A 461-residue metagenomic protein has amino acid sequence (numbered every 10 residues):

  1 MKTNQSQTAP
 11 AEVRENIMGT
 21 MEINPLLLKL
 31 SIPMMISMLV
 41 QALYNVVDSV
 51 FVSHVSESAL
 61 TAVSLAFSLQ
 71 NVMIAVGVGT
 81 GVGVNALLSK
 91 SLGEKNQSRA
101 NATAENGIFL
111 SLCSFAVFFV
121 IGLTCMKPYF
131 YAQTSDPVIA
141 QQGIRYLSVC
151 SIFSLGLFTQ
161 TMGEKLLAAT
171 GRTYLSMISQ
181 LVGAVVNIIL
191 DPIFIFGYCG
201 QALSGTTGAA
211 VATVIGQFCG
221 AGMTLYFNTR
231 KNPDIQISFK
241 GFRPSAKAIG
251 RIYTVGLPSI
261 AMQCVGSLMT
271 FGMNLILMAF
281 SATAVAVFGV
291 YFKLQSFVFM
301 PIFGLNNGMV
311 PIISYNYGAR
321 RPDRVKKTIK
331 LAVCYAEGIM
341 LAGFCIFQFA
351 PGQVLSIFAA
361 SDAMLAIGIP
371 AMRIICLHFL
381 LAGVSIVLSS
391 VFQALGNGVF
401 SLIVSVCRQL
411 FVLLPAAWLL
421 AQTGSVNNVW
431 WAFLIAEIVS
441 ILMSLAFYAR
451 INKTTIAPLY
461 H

Functional and structural regions predicted by a protein language model:
M1-S31, L88-L155, Q201-L257, I313-H378 (+1 more regions): Short alpha-helical transmembrane segments in multi-pass integral membrane proteins
T20, N24-L43, V47, L69-V76 (+6 more regions): Residue-level signal for short hydrophobic patches within transmembrane helices of multi-pass membrane transporters
K29-D48, V149, Q160, G183 (+5 more regions): Transmembrane helical elements of multi-pass membrane transporters/channels
L39, L43-T61, F130-P137, I193-S204 (+5 more regions): Helix-terminus/linker motif at the lipid-water interface of multi-pass membrane proteins
S49, A86, K127, K165 (+5 more regions): Small-residue-mediated transmembrane helix hinge/kink sites in multi-pass secondary transporters
L60-V120, L157-S176, V287-P351, A382-V404: Small-residue-rich hydrophobic transmembrane alpha-helices
G81, C150-A168, S176-A184, A209-T224 (+4 more regions): Short runs within selected transmembrane alpha-helices of multi-pass transporters and secretion channels
G122, K165, D191, I195 (+7 more regions): Structural signal for membrane-spanning alpha-helices in multi-pass inner-membrane proteins, emphasizing helix cores
